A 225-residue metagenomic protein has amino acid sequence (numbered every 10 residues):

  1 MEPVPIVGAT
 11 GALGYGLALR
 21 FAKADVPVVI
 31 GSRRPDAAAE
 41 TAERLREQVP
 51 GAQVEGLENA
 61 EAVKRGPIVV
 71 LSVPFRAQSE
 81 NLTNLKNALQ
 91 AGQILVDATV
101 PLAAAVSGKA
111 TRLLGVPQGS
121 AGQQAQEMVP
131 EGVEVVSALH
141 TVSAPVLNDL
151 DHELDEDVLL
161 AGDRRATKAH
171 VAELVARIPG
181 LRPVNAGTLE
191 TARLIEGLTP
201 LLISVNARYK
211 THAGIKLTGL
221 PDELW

Functional and structural regions predicted by a protein language model:
M1-R44, R177: NAD(P)+-binding Rossmann beta1-loop-alpha1 motif at the extreme N-terminus of oxidoreductases
P3, P27-V28, Q53, D157 (+1 more regions): Residues at the starts of beta-strands that form the adenosine-phosphate
Q48-E55, E131-E134, L181: A short helix-to-beta-strand connector/capping loop
Q48-V49, Q53, L57-I94, P101-G108: Rossmann-like NAD(P)-binding element
N84, L89-Q93, P117-M128: NAD(P)-cofactor binding segment of oxidoreductase domains
K109-Q118, D149-A166: Short beta-strand and adjoining strand-loop segment in the mid-core of the Rossmann-like NAD(P)-dependent dehydrogenase
E134-V142: Conserved beta-loop-beta element that borders a ligand/cofactor-binding pocket
E156-W225: Active-site-lining helix/loop region of Rossmann-like oxidoreductase modules
